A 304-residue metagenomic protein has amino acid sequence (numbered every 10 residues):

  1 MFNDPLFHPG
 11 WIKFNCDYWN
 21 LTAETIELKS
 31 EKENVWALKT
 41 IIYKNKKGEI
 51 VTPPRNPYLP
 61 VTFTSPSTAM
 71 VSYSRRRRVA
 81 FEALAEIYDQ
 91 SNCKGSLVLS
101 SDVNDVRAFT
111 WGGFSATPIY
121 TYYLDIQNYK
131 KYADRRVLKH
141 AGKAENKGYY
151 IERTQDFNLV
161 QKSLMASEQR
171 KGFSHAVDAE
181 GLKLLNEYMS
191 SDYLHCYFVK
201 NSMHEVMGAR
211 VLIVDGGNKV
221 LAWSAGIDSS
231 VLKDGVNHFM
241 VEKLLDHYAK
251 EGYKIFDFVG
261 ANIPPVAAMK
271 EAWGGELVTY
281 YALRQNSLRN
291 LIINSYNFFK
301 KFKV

Functional and structural regions predicted by a protein language model:
M1-K47, S100-L232: A conserved beta-strand-loop-helix scaffold within acyl/acetyltransferase catalytic domains
I42-K46, D102, T110-K131, K250-V304: Active-site/acyl-donor-binding loops of N-acyltransferases
N45-P60: Conserved acyl-donor/pantetheine-binding loop and adjacent beta-alpha core of acyl/acetyltransferases and related
P57-V71, Q127, S224-D234: A short, internal acetyl-CoA/4′-phosphopantetheine-binding micro-motif in the GNAT/acyltransferase core
Y58, N92-K94, I119-T121: Extracellular structured ligand-interaction cores
R76-C93, F239-K254: Conserved acyl-CoA
K94-S100: ATP-hydrolysis module of ASCE/P-loop NTPase motor domains, specifically the Walker B Asp-Glu catalytic pair
E187, Y193-N294: Aromatic (often tryptophan-rich) hydrophobic motifs at membrane interfaces
